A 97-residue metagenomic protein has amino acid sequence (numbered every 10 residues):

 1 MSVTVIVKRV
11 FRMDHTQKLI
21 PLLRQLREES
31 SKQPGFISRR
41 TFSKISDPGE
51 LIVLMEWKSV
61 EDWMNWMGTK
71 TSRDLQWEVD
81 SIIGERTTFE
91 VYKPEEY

Functional and structural regions predicted by a protein language model:
V3-R9, R40-M67: Short, well-ordered beta-strand segments in beta-rich or mixed alpha/beta enzyme and ligand-binding folds
V10-P21: Short, surface-exposed ligand-recognition loops at beta-strand->loop->(often short) alpha-helix junctions that present
L23, R27: Short amphipathic alpha-helical/adjacent loop interface patches that line ligand and macromolecule-binding sites
E29, K44-S46, I82: Generic structural signal for beta-strand residues in well-ordered domains
S31-I37, E56-E90: An amphipathic, aromatic/His-enriched active-site/gating alpha helix that lines ligand/cofactor pockets
Y92-Y97: Short, low-order "capping/linker" segments at domain edges
